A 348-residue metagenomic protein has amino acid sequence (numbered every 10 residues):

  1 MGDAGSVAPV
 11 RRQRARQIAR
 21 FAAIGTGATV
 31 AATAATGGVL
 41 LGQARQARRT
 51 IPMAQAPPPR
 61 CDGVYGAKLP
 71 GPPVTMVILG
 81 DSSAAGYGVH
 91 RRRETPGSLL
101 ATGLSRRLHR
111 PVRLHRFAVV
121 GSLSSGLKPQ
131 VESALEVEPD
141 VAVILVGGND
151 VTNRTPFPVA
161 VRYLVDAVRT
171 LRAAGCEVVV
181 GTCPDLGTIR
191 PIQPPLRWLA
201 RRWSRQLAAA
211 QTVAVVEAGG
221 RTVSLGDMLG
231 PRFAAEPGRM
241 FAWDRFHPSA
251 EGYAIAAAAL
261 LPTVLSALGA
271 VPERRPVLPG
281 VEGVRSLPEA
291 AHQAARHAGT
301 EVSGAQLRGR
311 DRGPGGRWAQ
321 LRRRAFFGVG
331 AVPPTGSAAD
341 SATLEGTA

Functional and structural regions predicted by a protein language model:
G2-A35, V39-Q43, I255-A348: Conserved catalytic region of serine esterases and O-acyltransferases that act on ester linkages in lipids
G42-A118, E138: Serine-esterase "nucleophile elbow" of acetyl-processing enzymes
I78, I144, V179-V180: Structural beta-sheet core signal
S124-V161: Oxyanion-hole/transition-state-stabilizing segment in secreted/luminal serine hydrolases and related acyltransferases
A174-C176: A short helix->loop->beta-strand "cap" motif at the edges of active sites that frequently abuts
P184-G187: Short "lid" loop at the C-terminus of a central beta-strand within the Rossmann-like core of SAM-dependent
I189-S224: Substrate-gating cap/lid alpha-helix
S249: Short, conserved phosphate/pyrophosphate- and ester-handling motifs at nucleotide-, phospho-/glycolipid
